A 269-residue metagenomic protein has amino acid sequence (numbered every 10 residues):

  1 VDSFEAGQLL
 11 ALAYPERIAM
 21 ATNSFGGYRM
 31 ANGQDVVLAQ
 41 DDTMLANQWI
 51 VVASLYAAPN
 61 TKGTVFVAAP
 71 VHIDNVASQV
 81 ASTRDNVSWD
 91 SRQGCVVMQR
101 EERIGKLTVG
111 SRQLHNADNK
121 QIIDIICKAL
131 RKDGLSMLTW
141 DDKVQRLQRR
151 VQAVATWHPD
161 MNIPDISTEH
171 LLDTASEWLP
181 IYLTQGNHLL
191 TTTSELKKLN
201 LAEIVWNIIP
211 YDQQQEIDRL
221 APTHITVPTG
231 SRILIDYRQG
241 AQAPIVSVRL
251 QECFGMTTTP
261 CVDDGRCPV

Functional and structural regions predicted by a protein language model:
V1-G27, D35, Q48-H224, R266-V269: Acidic, serine/threonine- and proline-rich low-complexity intrinsically disordered segments
M30, T226-V227: A general beta-strand register signal
Q34-L38, A243: Internal mixed beta-strand/loop scaffold within catalytic domains of large alpha/beta enzymes
L38-A39, Q99, I235: Short capping micro-motif at the N-terminus of alpha-helices
T43-L45: Short, surface-exposed loop/turn microsegments at beta-strand edges and helix-strand junctions
N47-I50, I245-S247: A short, polar/proline- and glycine-enriched secondary-structure boundary/capping micro-motif
W206, E216, I225, L234-V269: Long insertion/accessory domains within large nucleic-acid-processing enzymes
